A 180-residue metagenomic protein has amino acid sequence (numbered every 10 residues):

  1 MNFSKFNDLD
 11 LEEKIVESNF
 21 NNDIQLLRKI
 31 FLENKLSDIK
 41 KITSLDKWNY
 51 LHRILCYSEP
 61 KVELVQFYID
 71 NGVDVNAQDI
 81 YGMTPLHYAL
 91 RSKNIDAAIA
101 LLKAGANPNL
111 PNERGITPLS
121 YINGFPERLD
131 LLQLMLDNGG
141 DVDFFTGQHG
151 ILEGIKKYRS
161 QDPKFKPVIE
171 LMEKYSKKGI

Functional and structural regions predicted by a protein language model:
M1-E17, L131-I180: Ankyrin-repeat-protein effector appendages
D8-I15, K40-L55, Q78-T84, P111-S120 (+1 more regions): Ankyrin-repeat boundary/"N-cap" motif
E17-N22, R53-P60, Y88-N94, Y121-R128 (+1 more regions): Ankyrin repeat A-helix N-terminal signature
F20, I30-N34, W48: Extended repeat-based scaffolds of very large eukaryotic assembly and lipid-transport proteins
D23-F31, E59-I69, N94-L102, E127-D137 (+1 more regions): Ankyrin repeat structural motif
S37-K40, V75, P108, V142: Ankyrin-repeat inter-repeat connecting loop/turn
S44, W48-E59, D70-K103: Alpha-helical adaptor scaffolds
D96, K103, P108-T146: Ankyrin-repeat and related helical/solenoid repeat scaffolds used for protein-protein interactions
